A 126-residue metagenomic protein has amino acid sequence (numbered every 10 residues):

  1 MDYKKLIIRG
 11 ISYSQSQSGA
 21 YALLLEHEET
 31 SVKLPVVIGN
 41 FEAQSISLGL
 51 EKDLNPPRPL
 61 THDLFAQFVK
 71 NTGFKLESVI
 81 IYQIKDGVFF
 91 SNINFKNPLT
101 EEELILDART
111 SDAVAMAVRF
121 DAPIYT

Functional and structural regions predicted by a protein language model:
M1-T126: Divalent-cation
